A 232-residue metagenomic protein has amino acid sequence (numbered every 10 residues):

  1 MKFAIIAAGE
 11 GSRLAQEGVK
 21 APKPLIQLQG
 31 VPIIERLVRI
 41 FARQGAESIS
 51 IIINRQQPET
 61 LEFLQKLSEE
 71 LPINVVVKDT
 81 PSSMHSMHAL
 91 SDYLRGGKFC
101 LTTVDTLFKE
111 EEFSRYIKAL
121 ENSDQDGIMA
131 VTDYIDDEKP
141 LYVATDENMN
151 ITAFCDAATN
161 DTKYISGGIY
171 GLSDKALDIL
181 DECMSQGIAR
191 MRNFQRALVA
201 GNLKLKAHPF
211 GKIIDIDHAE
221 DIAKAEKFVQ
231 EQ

Functional and structural regions predicted by a protein language model:
M1-V19: N-terminal nucleotide-binding beta1-loop-alpha1 segment
K2, E47-S50, P72, K98 (+2 more regions): Residues at the starts of beta-strands that form the adenosine-phosphate
K20-E35: Short catalytic helix/loop segments, enriched in acidic residues and glycine and frequently bearing histidine
L25, V143-T145, A207: A structural signal for short hydrophobic beta-strand segments in well-ordered beta-sheet cores
V31-S48, F63, A89: A short, N-terminal amphipathic alpha-helix
I51, R55-Q56, V76-K78, M84 (+1 more regions): A generic "structured core" feature
T60-L61, Q65-T145: Conserved beta-loop-beta/alpha segment of the NTase-like Rossmann-fold superfamily that binds/positions NTPs
N150-I214, E220-Q232: Catalytic-core segments of class I nucleotidyltransferases/pyrophosphorylases that form NMP-activated intermediates
